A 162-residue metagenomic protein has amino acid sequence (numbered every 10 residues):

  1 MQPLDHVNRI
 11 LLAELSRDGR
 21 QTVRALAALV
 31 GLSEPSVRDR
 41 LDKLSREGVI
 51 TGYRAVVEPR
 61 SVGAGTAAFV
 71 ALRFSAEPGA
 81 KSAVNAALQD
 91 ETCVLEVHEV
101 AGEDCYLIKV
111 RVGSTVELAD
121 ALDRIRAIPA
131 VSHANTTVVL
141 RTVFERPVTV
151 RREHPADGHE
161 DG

Functional and structural regions predicted by a protein language model:
M1-G162: A compositional/biophysical signature of low hydrophobicity enriched in polar/charged and small residues
